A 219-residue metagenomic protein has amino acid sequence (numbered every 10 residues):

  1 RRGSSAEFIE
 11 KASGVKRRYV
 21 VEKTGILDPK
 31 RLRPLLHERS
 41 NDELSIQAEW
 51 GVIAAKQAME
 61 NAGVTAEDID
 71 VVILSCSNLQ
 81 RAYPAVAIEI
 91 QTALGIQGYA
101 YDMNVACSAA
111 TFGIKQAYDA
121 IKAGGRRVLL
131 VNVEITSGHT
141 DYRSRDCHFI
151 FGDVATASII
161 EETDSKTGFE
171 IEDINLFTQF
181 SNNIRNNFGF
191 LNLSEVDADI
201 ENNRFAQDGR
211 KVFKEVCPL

Functional and structural regions predicted by a protein language model:
R1, T111-Q179: Conserved beta-strand-centric core segments of catalytic alpha/beta enzyme folds
R1-K23, R185: N-terminal amphipathic/basic leader segments beginning at the initiator methionine
I9, A58, I69-V72, G113 (+2 more regions): Buried hydrophobic positions in well-ordered alpha/beta secondary-structure cores of metabolic enzymes
I9, D68-L74, Y101-N104, R127-V133 (+1 more regions): Beta-strand segments within the central parallel beta-sheet cores of soluble alpha/beta enzyme folds
K11, E49-M59, D146-L219: Hydrophobic pocket-lining "lid/loop/helix" segments that shape and contact the acyl-thioester
S13-V20, P29-R31, D42, C76-R127 (+1 more regions): Conserved catalytic cysteine-centered active-site region of acyl-thioester-dependent Claisen-condensing enzymes
K16-V21, L32-E43, D199-V212: Short glycine/proline- and acidic residue-enriched helix-loop micro-motifs that form flexible lids or anion-recognition
L27, A54-D70, L219: Phosphate/pyrophosphate-binding loops at sites that engage ATP/ADP/AMP, CoA/4′-phosphopantetheine, polyphosphate
